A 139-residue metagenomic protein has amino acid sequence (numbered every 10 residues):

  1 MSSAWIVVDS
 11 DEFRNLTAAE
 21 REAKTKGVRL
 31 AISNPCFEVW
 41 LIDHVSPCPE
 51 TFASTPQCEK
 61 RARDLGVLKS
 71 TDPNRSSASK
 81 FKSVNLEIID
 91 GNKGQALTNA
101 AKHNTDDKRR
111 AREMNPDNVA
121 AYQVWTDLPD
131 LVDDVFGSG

Functional and structural regions predicted by a protein language model:
S2-S3, S10-G139: C-terminal accessory helical subdomains adjacent to catalytic cores in phosphodiester- and nucleotide-handling enzymes
